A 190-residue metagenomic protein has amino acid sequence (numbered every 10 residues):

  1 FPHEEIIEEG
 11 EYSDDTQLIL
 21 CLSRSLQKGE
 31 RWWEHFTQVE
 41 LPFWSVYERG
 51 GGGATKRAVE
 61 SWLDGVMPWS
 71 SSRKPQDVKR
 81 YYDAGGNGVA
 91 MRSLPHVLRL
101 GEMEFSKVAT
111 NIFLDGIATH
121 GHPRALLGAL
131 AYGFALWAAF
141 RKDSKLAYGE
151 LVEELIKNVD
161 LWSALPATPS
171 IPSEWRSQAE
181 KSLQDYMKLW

Functional and structural regions predicted by a protein language model:
F1-W190: Structured, active/binding-site neighborhoods that engage oxygen-rich ligands
